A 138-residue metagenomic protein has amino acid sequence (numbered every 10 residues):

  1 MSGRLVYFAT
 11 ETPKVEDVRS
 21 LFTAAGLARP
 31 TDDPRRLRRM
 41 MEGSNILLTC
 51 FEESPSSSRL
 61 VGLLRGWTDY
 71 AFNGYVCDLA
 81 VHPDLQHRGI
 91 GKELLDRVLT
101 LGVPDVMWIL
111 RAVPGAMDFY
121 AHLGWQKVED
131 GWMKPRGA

Functional and structural regions predicted by a protein language model:
M1-D32, G131-W132: Short amphipathic alpha-helix that is part of the acyltransferase structural core
R38-L64: Conserved beta-hairpin
T68-V76: A conserved beta-turn-beta hairpin within the catalytic core of GNAT-like acetyltransferases that forms part
L79-V81: Hydrophobic adenine-recognition pocket in adenosine-nucleotide-binding enzymes
L85, G89-L94: Conserved acetyl-CoA pyrophosphate-binding loop and the N-cap/start of the following alpha-helix in GNAT-like
K92, P104-A138: Conserved active-site alpha-helix within GNAT-family acetyltransferase domains
